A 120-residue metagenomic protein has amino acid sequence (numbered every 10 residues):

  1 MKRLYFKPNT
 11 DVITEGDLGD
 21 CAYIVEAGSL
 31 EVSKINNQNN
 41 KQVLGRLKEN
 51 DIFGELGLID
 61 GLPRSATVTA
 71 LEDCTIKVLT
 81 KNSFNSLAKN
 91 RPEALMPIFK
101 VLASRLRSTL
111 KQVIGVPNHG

Functional and structural regions predicted by a protein language model:
M1-S33: Regulatory nucleotide-sensing modules
T10, Q38-F53: Short acidic-glycine-tyrosine-enriched beta hairpin
I13, E31, I59, K77 (+1 more regions): Nucleotide phosphate-binding site architecture
A22-I24, R46, V78: Short aromatic/basic micro-patch
A27-S29, E49-I52, D73, K81 (+1 more regions): ATP/adenylate-binding site constellation spanning eukaryotic-like Ser/Thr protein kinases, ABC-transporter
V32-S33, E55, A66-A70, S86: Short beta-strand His + acidic residue motifs that chelate non-heme Fe in jelly-roll/DSBH and cupin folds
G61-N82: Ligand-binding loop in jelly-roll beta-barrel domains
R64, F84-G120: A small-molecule sensor/coupling module
